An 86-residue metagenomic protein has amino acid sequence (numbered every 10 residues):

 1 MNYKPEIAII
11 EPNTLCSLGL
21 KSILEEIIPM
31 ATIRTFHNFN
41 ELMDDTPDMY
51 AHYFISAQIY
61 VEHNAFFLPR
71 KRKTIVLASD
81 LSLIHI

Functional and structural regions predicted by a protein language model:
M1-I9, L42-D45: N-terminal/domain-start segments enriched in small and hydrophobic, helix-friendly residues, covering either
P5-T14, L20: Conserved acidic segment of CheY-like receiver
T14-C16, Q58-E62, L81-S82: Short acidic, S/G/P-rich loop/turn micro-motifs used as interaction or catalytic elements
E26-A65: A short, well-structured beta->alpha microelement
F54-I55, K71-S82: A short, hydrophobic beta-strand element within the central beta-sheet of small alpha/beta folds
N64-R72: Glycosyltransferases and closely related glycan-assembly transferases that use nucleotide-activated donors
I84-I86: Conserved small/polar residues in nucleotide/adenosyl-binding loops
